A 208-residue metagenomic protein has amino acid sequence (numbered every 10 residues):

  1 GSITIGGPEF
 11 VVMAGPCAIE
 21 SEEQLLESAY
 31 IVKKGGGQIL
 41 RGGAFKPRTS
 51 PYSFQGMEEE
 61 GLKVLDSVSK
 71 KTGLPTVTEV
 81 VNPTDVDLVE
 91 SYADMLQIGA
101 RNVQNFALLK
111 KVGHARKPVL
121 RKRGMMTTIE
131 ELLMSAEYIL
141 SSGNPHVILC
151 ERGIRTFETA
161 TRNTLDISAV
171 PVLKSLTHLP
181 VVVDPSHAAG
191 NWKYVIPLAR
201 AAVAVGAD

Functional and structural regions predicted by a protein language model:
G1-M13: N-terminal amphipathic alpha-helix/helix-capping segment at the start of soluble metabolic enzymes
P8-F10, G36-Q38, K70-T76, Y92-D94 (+4 more regions): Short, well-ordered coil/turn segments that N-cap beta-strands
F10-E27, P51-G56, P75-E79, A100 (+2 more regions): Active-site mouth loops of central-metabolism enzymes
A14, E20, A29, K33-K34 (+2 more regions): Long, contiguous binding/interaction regions
R41-E59: Glycine-rich, proline-tolerant flexible connector loops at the mouths of alpha/beta enzymes
F54-T78, K111-P118, I167-V182: Alpha-helix-loop-beta-strand connector modules within alpha/beta enzyme cores
M57, G73-D85, D94-F106, P118-I129 (+2 more regions): Catalytic beta/alpha-barrel core
A115-D208: Catalytic alpha/beta core domains of metabolic enzymes, predominantly
